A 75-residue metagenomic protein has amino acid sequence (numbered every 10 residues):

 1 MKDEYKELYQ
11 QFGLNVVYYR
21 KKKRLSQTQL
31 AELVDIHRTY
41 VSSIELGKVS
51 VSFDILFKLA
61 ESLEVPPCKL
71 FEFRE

Functional and structural regions predicted by a protein language model:
M1-K22: A short, Lys/Arg-rich alpha-helix, primarily the initiator
V17, T28, F57: Residues within the helices of the helix-turn-helix
K21, E32, E61: Alpha-helical residues within the helix-turn-helix
R24-S43: Short alpha-helical DNA-recognition segment
E45, I55, R74: DNA major-groove recognition helix of helix-turn-helix
D54-K69: DNA major-groove recognition helix of helix-turn-helix/homeodomain DNA-binding modules
